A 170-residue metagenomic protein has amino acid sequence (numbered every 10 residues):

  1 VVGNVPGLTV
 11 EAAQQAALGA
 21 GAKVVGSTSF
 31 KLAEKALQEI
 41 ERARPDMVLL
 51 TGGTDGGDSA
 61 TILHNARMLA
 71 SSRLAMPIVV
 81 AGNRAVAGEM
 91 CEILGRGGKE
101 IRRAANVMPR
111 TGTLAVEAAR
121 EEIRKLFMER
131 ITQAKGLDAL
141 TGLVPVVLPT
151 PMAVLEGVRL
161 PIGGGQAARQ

Functional and structural regions predicted by a protein language model:
V1-A168: Nucleotide/phosphate-binding catalytic cleft detector across ATP-hydrolyzing and phosphate-transferring enzymes
